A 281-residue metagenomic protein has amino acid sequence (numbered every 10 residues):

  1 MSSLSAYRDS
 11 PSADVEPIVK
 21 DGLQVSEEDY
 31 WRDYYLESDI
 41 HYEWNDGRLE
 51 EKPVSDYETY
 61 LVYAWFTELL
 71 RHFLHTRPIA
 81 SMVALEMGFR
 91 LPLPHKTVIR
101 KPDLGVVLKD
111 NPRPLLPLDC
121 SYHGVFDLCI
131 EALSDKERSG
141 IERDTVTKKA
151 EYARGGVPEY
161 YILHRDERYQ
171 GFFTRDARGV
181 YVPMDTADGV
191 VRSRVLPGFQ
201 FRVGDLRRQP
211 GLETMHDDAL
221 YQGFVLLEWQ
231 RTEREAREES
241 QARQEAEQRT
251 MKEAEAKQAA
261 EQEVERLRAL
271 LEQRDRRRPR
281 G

Functional and structural regions predicted by a protein language model:
M1-G281: Gly/Pro/Ser/Thr-rich low-complexity, intrinsically disordered segments predominantly at protein N-termini
